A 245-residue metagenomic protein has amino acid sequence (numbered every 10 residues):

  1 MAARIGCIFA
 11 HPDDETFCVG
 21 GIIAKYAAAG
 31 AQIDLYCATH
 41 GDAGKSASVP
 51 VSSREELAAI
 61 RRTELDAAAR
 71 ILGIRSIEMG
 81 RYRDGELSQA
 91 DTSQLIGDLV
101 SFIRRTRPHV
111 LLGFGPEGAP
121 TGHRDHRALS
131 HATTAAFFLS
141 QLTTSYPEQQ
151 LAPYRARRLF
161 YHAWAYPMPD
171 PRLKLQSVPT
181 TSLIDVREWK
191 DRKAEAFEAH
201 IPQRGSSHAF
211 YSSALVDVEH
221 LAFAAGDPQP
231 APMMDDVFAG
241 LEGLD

Functional and structural regions predicted by a protein language model:
M1-G6, G85, Q89-D245: Metal-dependent de-N-acetylase/amidase catalytic core
M1-T106, A135, G240-G243: Active-site rim/loop-helix segments in enzyme catalytic domains that contact anionic ligands
